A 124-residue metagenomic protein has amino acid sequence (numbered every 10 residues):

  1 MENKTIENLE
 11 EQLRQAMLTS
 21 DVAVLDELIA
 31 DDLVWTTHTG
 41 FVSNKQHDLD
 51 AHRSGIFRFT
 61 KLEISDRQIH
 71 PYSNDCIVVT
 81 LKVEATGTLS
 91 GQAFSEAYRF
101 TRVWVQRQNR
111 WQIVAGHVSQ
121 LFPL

Functional and structural regions predicted by a protein language model:
M1-E27, V34-L124: A beta-strand edge to alpha-helix "cap/lid" segment located at domain peripheries
